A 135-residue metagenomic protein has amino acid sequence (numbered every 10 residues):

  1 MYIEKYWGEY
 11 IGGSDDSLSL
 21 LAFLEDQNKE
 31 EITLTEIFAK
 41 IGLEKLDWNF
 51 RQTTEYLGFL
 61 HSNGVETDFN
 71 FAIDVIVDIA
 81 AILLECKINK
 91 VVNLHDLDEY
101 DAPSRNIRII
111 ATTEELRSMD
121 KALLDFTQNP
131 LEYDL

Functional and structural regions predicted by a protein language model:
M1-K40: N-terminal leader/targeting peptides and immediately adjacent processing regions
Y2, Y6, Y10, Y56 (+3 more regions): Sequence-level detector for tyrosine residue identity
K5, K29, K40, K45 (+2 more regions): Context-gated lysine
F23, F50, T54, N89 (+1 more regions): Generic preference for flexible, low-structure residues
K29-D68: Short amphipathic alpha-helical segments and their helix-coil junctions
A39-G42, L46-N49, E55, E115-L135: Domain-length accessory/inserted modules outside core catalytic folds
E66-E132: Amphipathic protein-protein interaction modules
